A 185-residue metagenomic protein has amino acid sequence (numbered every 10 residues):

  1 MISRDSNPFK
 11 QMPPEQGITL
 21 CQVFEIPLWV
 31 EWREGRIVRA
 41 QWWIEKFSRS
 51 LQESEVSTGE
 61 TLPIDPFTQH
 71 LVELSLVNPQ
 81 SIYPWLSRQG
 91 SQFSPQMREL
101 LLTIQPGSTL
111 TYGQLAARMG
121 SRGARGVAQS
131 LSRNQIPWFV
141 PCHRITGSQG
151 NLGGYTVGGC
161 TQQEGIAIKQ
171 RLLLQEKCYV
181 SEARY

Functional and structural regions predicted by a protein language model:
M1-R122, Q175-Y185: Basic nucleic-acid-binding alpha-helical/helix-turn surface characteristic of O6-alkylguanine DNA
A124-V127: Helix-turn-helix DNA-binding helix
L131: DNA major-groove recognition helix of helix-turn-helix
N134-Q135, F139: Major-groove DNA-recognition helix of helix-turn-helix-type DNA-binding domains
C142: Short cysteine clusters
T146: Short active-site segment of divalent metal-dependent hydrolases/proteases that encodes the spacing between
N151-Y185: …primarily DNA-binding HTH/wHTH and HhH modules…
